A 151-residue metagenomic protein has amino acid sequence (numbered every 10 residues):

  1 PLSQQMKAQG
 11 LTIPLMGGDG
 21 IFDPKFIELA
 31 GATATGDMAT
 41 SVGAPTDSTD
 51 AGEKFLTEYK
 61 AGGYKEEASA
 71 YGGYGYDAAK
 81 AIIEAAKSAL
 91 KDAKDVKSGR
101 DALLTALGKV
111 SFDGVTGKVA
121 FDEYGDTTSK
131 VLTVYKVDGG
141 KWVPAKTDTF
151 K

Functional and structural regions predicted by a protein language model:
P1-K151: Extracytosolic ligand-binding ectodomains
